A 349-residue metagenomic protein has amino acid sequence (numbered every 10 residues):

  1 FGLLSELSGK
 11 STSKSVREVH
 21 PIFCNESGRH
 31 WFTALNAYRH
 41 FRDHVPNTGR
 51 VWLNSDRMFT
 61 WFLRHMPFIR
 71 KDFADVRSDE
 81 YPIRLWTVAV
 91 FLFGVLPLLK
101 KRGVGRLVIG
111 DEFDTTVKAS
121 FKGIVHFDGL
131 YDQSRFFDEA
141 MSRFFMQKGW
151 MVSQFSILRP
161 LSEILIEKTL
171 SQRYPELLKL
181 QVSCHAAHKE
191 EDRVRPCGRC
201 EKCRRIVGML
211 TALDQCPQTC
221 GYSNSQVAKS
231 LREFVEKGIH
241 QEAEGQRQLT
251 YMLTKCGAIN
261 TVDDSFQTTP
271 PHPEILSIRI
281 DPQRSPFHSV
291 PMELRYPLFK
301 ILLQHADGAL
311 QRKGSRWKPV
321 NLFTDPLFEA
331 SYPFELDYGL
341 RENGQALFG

Functional and structural regions predicted by a protein language model:
G2-G349: Nucleotide-activated chemistry modules centered on ATP-dependent adenylation/adenylyltransferase
